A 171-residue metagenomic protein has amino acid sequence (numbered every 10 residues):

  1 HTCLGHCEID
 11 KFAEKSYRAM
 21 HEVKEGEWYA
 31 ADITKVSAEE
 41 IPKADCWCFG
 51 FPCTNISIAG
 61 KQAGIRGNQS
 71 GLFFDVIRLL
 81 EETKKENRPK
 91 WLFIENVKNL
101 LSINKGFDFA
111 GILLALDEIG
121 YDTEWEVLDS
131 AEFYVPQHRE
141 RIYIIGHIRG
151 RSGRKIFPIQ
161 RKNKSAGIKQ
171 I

Functional and structural regions predicted by a protein language model:
H1-K35: SAM cofactor-binding core of SAM-dependent methyltransferases, primarily the Rossmann-like beta-alpha-beta module
C3, C7, C46-C48, C53: Generic recognition of cysteine residues
H6, A30, C48, F93-I94: Generic enzyme active-site microenvironment
V36-C46, C53-I171: Class I S-adenosyl-L-methionine
